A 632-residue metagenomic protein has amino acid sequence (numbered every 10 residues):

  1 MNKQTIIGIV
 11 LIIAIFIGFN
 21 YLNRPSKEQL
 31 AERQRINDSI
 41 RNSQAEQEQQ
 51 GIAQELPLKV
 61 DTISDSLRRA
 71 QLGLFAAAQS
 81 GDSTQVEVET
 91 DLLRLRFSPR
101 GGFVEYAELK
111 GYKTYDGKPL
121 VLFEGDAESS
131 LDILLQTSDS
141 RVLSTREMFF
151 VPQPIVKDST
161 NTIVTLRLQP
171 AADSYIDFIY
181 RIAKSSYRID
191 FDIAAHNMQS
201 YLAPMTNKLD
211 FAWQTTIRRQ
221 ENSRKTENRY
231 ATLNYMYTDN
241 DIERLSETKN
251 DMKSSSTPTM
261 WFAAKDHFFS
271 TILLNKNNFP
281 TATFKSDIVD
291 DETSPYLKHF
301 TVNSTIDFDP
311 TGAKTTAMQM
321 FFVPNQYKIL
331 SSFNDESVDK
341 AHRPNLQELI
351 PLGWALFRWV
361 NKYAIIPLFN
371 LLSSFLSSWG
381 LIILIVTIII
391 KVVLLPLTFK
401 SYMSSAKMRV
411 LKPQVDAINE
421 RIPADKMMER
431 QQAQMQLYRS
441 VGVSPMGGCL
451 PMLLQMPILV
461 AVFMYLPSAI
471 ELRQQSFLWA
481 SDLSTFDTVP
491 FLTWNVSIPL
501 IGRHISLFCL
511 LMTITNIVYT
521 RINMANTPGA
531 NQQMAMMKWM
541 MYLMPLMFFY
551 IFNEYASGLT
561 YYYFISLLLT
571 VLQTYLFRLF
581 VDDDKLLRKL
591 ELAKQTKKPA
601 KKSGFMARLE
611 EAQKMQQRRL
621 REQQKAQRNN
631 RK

Functional and structural regions predicted by a protein language model:
M1-Q54, F97, I193-H196, D210-E227 (+5 more regions): Helix-loop-helix
G51-S83: Short, Gly/Pro- and small/polar-rich lid/capping loops
L58, Q153-I155, A600: Generic low-complexity segments that are intrinsically disordered, proline-rich and/or Lys/Arg-biased
T62, A78-N345: Soluble non-transmembrane domains of integral membrane proteins
